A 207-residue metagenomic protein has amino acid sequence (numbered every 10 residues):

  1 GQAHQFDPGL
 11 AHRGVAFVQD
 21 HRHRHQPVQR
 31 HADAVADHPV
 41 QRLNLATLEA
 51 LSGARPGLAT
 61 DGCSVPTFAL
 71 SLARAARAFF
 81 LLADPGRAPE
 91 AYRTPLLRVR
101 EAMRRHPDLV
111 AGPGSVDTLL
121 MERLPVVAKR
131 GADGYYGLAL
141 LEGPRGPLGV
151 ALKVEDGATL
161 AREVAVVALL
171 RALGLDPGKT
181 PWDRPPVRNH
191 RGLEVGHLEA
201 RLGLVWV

Functional and structural regions predicted by a protein language model:
G1, R13, R22-R24, R30-A54 (+1 more regions): Active-site-adjacent helix/loop patches that line small-molecule binding or acyl-intermediate pockets
A11-G14, R100: Alpha-helical structural signal
H21-H23, H31, S71, A75 (+2 more regions): Surface-exposed beta-strand edges and their flanking turn/coil or helix-capping segments
A36, L48, S64-T67, L124-V127 (+1 more regions): A generic local secondary-structure boundary/capping motif
H38-T60, P66-T67, A73-A111: Bacterial peptidoglycan biogenesis and beta-lactam-recognition machinery
T60-V65, L152-D156: A short glycine/serine-rich beta->alpha loop
L82-V207: Structured C-terminal helix/loop/strand segments within mature extracytoplasmic catalytic/sensor domains
